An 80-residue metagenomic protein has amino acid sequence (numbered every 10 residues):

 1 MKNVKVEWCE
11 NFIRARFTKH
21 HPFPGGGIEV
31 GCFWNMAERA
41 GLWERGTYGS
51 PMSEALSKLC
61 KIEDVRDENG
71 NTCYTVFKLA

Functional and structural regions predicted by a protein language model:
K2-G27: Positively charged, polyanion-binding regions of nucleic-acid-associated proteins
E29-L42: DNA-recognition alpha helix
C32, P51-A55, T72: Amphipathic alpha-helical interaction segments
W34-A37, M52, F77: Short, intrinsically disordered, low-complexity terminal segments
W43-V65: Charge-enriched amphipathic alpha-helical scaffolds
K58-A80: C-terminal engagement modules used by replication, chromatin/transcription, nuclear envelope/ESCRT, and ubiquitin
